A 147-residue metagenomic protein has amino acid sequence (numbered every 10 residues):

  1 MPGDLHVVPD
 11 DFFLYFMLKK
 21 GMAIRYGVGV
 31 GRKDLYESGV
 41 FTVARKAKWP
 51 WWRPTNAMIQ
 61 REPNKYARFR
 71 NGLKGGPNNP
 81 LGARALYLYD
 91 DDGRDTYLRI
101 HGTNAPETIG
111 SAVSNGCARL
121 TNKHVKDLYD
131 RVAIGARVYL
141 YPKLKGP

Functional and structural regions predicted by a protein language model:
M1-P77, A83-R84: Cell wall/extracellular polymer interaction/catalysis modules
D34-G39, Q60-P147: Exported/periplasmic cell-wall-interacting domains
